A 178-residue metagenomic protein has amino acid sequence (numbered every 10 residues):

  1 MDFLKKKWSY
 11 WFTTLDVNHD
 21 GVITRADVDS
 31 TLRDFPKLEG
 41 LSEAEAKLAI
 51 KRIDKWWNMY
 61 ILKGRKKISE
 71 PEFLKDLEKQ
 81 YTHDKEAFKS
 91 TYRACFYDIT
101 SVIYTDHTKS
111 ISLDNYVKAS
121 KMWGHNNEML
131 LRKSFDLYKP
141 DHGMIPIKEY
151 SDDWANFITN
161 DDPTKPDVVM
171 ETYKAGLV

Functional and structural regions predicted by a protein language model:
M1-E45: The feature marks the first
M1-K7, T24-D27, L48-A49, T91-Y92 (+2 more regions): Helix-boundary capping/turn motifs
A26, K37, L41-Y60, R65: Assembly/interface modules of non-enzymatic eukaryotic complex subunits
W56-L113, V117-V178: EF-hand and EF-hand-like Ca2+-sensor regions
